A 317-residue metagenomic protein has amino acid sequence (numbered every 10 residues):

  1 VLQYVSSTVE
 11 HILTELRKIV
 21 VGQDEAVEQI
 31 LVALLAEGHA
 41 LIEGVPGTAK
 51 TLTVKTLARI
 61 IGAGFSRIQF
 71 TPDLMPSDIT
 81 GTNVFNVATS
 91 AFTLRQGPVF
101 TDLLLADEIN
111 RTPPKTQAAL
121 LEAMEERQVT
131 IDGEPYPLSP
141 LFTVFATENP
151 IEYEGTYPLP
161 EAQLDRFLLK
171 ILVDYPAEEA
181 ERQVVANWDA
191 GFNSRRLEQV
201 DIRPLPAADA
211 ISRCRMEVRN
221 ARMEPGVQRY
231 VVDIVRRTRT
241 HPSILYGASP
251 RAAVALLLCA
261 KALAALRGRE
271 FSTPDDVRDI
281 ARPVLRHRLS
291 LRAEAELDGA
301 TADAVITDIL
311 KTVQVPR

Functional and structural regions predicted by a protein language model:
L2, T238-R317: C-terminal engagement/docking regions of AAA+ P-loop ATPases
L2-T48, V232, R236: Pre-Walker A (pre-P-loop) alpha-helix and adjacent loop at the N terminus of AAA/AAA+ ATPase modules, a conserved
Q29-V32, F85-L105, E134: Conserved alpha-helical scaffold flanking the Walker A/P-loop in AAA+ ATPase domains
L34-T71: Walker A/P-loop
A40, L104, F142: Conserved beta-strand position immediately N-terminal to the Walker
G44, D107-E108, A119: Walker B catalytic acidic pair
V45, I79, T147: P-loop (Walker A) phosphate-binding loop of NTP-binding proteins
N86-A91, T112, M124-A221, K261-L266: Canonical AAA+ ATPase core
